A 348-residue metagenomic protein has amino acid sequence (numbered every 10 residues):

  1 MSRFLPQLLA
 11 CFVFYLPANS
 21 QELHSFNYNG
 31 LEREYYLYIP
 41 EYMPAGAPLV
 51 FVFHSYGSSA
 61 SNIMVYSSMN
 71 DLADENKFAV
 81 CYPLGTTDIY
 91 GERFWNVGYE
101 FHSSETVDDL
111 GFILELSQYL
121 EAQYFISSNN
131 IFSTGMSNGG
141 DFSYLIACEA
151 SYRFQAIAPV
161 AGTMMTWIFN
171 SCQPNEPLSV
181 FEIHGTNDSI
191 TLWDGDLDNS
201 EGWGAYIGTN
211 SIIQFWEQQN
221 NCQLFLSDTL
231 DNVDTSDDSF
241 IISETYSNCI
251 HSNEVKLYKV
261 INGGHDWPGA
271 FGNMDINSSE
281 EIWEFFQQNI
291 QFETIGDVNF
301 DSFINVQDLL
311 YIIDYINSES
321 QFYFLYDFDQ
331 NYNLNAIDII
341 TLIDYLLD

Functional and structural regions predicted by a protein language model:
M1-Q21: Bacterial Sec-dependent N-terminal signal peptides
A18-L49, S61-S67, E75, A79 (+8 more regions): A domain-start/cap signature at the N-terminus of enzymes
M43-G91, F154, T166-W167, I190-L192 (+1 more regions): Short substrate-entry loop that stabilizes the transition state in hydrolases
F51-G57, A161, H184-G185, I261: The conserved beta1-alpha1 loop
L84-D108: Cap/lid segment of the alpha/beta-hydrolase catalytic domain
F101-F125, L145: Alpha/beta-hydrolase active-site loop
Q155-I241, T245-S252: The feature captures the conserved acid-bearing segment of alpha/beta-hydrolase catalytic domains
Q291-D348: Cellulosome-associated attachment modules in secreted, modular CAZymes
